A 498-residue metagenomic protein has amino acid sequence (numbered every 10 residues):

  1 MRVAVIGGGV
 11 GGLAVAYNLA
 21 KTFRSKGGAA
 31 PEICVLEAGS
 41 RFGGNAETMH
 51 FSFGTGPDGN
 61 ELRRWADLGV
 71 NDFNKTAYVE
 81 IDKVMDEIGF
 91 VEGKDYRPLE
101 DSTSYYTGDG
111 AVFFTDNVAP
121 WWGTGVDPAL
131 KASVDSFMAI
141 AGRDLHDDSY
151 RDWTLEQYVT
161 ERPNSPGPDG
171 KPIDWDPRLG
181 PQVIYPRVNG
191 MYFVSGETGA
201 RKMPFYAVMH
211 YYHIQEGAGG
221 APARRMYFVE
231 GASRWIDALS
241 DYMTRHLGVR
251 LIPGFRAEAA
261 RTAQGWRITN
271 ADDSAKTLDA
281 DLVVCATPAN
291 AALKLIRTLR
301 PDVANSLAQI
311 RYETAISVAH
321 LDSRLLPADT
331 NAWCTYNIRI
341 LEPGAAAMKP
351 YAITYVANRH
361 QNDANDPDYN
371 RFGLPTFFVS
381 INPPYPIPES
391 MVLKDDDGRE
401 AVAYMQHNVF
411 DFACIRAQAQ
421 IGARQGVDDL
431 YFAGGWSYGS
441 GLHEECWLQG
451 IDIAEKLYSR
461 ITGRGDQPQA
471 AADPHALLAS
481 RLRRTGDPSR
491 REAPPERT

Functional and structural regions predicted by a protein language model:
M1-G11: Beta1/beta-strand and adjacent pyrophosphate-binding region of the FAD-binding site in flavoprotein oxidoreductases
G11, R41, N290: Conserved Rossmann-like nucleotide-cofactor binding loop
A20-S52: Glycine-rich FAD pyrophosphate-binding loop
T22, E258-A401: Mid-domain catalytic core of redox enzymes that form a hydrophobic substrate pocket/lid adjacent to a catalytic redox
S40-N74: Conserved N-terminal glycine-rich FAD pyrophosphate-binding loop of Rossmann-like flavoproteins
N74-P204: Mobile amphipathic helical/loop "lid" adjacent to a hydrophobic cofactor/ligand pocket
M209-S274, L278: Helical element adjacent to the flavin cofactor pocket in flavoenzyme catalytic cores
K349-T498: Conserved flavin/dinucleotide-binding core of flavoenzymes
